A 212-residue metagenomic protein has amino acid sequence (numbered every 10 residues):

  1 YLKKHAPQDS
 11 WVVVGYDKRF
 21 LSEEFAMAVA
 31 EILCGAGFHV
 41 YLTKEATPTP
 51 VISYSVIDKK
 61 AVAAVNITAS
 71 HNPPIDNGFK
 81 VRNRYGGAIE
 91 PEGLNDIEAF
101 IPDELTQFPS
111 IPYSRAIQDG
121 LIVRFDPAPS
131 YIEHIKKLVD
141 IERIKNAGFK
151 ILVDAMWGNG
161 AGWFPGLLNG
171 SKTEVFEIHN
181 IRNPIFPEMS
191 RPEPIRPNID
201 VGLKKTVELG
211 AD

Functional and structural regions predicted by a protein language model:
Y1-V12, D140-A147, G210: Glycine-rich phosphate/diphosphate-binding loops that line cofactor/substrate pockets in enzymes
K3, R19, I57, P102 (+1 more regions): Residue-level marker of positions within ordered structural domains that often coincide with functionally constrained
Q8-D76, G166-D212: N-terminal small/polar loop signature for handling phosphorylated ligands or for N-terminal nucleophile
N77-K205, L209: Gly/Ser/Thr-enriched, mixed-charge loops and adjacent short helices that form phosphate/oxyanion-binding elements
